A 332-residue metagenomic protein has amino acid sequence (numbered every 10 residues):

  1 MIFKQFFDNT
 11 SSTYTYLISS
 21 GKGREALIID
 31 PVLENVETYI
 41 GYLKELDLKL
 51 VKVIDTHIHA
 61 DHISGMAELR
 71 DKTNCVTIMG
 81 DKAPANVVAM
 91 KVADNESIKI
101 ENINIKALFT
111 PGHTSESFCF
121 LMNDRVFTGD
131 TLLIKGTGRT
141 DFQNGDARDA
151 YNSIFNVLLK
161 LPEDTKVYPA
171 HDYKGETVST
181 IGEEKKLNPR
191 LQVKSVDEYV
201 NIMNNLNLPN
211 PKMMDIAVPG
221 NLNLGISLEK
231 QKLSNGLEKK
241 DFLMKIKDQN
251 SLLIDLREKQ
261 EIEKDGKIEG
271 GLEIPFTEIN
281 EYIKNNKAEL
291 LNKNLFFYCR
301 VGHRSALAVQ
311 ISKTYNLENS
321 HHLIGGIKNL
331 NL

Functional and structural regions predicted by a protein language model:
M1-K49, C119-G129, K135, E258: Conserved beta-strand hairpin/beta-sheet module of binuclear metal-dependent hydrolase folds, prominently
S12, G23-A26, L33-F109: Active-site HxH/HxHxD metal-binding segment of metal-dependent hydrolases
L17, S97-M122, K160: Core dinuclear metal-dependent hydrolase active-site scaffold
P31, I58, K82-A83, H113-T114 (+6 more regions): Active-site metal-binding loops of divalent metal-dependent hydrolases
V53-I63, T110-S115, V167-K174, V301: Histidine-centered catalytic micro-motifs
L108, I274, I283-L332: Catalytic cysteine-centered active loop of the rhodanese-like fold, especially the PTP/DSP P-loop
N152-K166, A170-S251, K259: Accessory terminal helices/loops
I226-L295, K328: Positively charged, proline/Ser/Thr-rich regional signature most characteristic of the Rhodanese/CDC25-like
